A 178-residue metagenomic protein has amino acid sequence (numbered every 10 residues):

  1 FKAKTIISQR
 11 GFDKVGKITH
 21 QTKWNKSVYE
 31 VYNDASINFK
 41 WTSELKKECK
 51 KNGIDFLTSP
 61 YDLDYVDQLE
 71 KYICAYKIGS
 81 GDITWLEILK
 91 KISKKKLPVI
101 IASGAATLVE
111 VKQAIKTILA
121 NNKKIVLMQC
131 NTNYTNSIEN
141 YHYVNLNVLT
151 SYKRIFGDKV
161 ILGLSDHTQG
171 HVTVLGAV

Functional and structural regions predicted by a protein language model:
F1-V178: Catalytic cores and adjacent flexible loops of soluble metabolic enzymes that perform enolate/carbanion chemistry on
